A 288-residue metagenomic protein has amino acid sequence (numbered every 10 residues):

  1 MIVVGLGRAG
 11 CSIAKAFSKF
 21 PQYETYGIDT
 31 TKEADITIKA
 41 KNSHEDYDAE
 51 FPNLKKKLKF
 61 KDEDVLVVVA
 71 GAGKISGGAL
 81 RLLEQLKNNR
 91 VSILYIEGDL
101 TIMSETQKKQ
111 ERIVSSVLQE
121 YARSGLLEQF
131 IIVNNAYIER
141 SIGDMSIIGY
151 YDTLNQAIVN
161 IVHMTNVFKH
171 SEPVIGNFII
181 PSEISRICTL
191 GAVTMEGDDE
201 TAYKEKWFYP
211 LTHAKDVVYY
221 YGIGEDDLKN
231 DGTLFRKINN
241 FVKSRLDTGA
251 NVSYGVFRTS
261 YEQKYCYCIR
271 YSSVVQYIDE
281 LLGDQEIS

Functional and structural regions predicted by a protein language model:
M1-S288: Tubulin/FtsZ superfamily GTPase core signature
